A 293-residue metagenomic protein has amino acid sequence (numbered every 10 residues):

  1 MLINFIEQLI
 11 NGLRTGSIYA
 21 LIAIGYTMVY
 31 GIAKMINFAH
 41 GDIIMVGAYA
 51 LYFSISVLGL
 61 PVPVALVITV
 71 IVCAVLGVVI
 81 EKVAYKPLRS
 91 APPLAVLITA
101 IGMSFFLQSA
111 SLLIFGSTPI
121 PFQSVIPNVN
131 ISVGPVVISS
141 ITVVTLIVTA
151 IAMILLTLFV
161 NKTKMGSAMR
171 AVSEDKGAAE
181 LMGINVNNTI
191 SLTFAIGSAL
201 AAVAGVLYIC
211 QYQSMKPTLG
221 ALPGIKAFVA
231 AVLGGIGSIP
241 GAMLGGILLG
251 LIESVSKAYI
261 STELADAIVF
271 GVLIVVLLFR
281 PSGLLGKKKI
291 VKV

Functional and structural regions predicted by a protein language model:
M1-I22, A50, V62-A65, A91-V96 (+4 more regions): Membrane-interfacial amphipathic/re-entrant helices at transmembrane-helix boundaries
I10, I32-V79, V83: Membrane-embedded helix boundary and interhelical linker motif in transport proteins
T15, V137-M215, I239-G245: Helix-loop-helix "hairpin" substructures at the membrane interface of multi-pass membrane proteins
Y19-A23, G59-I71, S191-A202, L207-G271: Transmembrane alpha-helical segments in multi-pass inner-membrane proteins
Y26, G59-M103, A110, L244-L249 (+1 more regions): Alpha-helical transmembrane segments within multi-pass membrane transporters and channels
M28, Y49, F53-S54, A110 (+8 more regions): Alpha-helical transmembrane segments of multipass membrane proteins
A48-Y52, T69-L76, M103-S111, V148-T157 (+2 more regions): Hydrophobic core segments of alpha-helical transmembrane domains in multi-pass membrane transport and ion-translocation
P87-K162, T189, Q213, V255 (+4 more regions): Transmembrane helix-bundle core of multi-pass membrane transporters and related energy-transducing complexes
